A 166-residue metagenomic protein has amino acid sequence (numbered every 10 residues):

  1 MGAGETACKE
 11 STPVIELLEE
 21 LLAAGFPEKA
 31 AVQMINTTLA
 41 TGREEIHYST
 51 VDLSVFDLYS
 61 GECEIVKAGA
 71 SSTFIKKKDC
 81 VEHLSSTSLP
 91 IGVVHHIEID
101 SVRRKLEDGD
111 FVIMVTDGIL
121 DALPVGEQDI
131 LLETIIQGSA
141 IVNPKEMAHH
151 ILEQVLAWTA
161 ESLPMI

Functional and structural regions predicted by a protein language model:
G2-G25, S85-S88, L106, D110-S162: Active-site-proximal, acidic helix/loop segment immediately C-terminal to a metal-coordinating Asp/Glu
E5-C80, S85, L152-M165: Catalytic core of PPM/PP2C metal-dependent serine/threonine phosphatase domains
I46-Y48, G92-I97: Short gly/ser/thr-rich secondary-structure transition/capping motifs
V55-D57, K105-D108: Extracellular and analogous surface-interaction loops
F56, I99, I119: Hydrophobic pocket-lining residues within nucleotide cofactor-binding pockets
L58, S72, P90, L120-D121: Short, catalytically relevant binding-site loops at active-site mouths
C80, T87-H95: Glycine-rich, flexible loop/turn motifs
